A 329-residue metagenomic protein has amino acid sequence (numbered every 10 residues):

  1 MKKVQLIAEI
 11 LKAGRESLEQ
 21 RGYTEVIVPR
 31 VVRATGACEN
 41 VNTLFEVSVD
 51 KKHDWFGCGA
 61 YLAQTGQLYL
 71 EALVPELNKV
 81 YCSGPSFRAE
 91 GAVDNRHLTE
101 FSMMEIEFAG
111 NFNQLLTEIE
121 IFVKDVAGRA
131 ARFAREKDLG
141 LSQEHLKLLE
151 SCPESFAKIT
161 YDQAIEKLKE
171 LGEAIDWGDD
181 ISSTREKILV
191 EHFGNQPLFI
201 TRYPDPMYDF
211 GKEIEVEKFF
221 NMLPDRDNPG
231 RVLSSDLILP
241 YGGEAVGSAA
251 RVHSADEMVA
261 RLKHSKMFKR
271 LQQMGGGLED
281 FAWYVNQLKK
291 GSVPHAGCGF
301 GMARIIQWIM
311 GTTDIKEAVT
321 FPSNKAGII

Functional and structural regions predicted by a protein language model:
M1-S48: TRNA-binding/sensing appendages of the translation machinery
S17, F122-R129: Conserved short hydrophobic interaction patches
T24-V28, L139, I200: Cytochrome P450 heme-thiolate monooxygenase catalytic core
V31, N42-N113, T117-I121, D125 (+1 more regions): A translation/RNA-centric and nucleic-acid-associated enzymatic feature enriched in Class II aminoacyl-tRNA synthetases
V126-G140: Flexible helix-coil linker/hinge segments at domain or subdomain boundaries
D138-E154: Short, highly charged C-terminal tails/helix-capping segments
